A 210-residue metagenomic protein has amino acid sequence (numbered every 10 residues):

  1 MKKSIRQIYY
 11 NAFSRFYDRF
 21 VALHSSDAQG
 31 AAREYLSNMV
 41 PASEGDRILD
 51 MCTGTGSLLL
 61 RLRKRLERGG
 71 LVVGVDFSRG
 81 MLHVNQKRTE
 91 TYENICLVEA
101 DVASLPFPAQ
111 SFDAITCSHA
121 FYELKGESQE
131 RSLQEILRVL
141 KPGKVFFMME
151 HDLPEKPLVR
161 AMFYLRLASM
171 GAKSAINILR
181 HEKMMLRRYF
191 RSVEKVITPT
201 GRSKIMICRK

Functional and structural regions predicted by a protein language model:
M1-P41, S57, R61, M162-Y164 (+1 more regions): Conserved class I S-adenosyl-L-methionine
S4, F147-T200: C-terminal alpha-helical "lid/dimerization" subdomain adjacent to the S-adenosyl-L-methionine
R47, L71, G143-V145: Short glycine-centered segments of the SAM/dcSAM-binding site in methyltransferase folds
L49-S104: Class I SAM-dependent methyltransferase SAM/SAH-binding core
E67, L124-G126, L140-P142: Helix-to-beta-strand junctions that scaffold the AdoMet/dcAdoMet cofactor pocket in Class I SAM-dependent enzymes
A103-I115: A short acidic, Gly/Pro-enriched loop at the edge of an enzyme's catalytic core that lines a small-molecule cofactor
A114-E127: A short SAM/SAH-binding and catalytic strip from SAM-dependent methyltransferases
E130-P142: A short glycine-rich, Lys/Arg-flanked "PGG" loop and its adjoining helix->strand segment in the class I
